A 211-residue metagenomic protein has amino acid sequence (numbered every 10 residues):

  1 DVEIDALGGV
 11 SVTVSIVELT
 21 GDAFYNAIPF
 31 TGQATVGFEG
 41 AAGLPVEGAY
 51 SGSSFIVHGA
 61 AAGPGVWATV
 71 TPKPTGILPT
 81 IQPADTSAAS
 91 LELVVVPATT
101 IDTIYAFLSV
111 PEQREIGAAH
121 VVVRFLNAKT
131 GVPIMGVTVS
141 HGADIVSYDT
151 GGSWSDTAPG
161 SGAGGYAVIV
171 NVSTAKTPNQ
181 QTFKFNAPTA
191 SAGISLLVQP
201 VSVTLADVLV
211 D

Functional and structural regions predicted by a protein language model:
D1-T13, V17, L91-H120: Beta-strand-rich domain onsets/edges
V10-V12, L19-A42, A119, A128-S153: Short, ordered, surface-exposed loop/turn motifs in non-cytosolic proteins
V12, R114-V139, F185-V210: Primarily extracytoplasmic/secreted proteins and surface-exposed domains characterized by disulfide-bonded cysteine
V12-P83: N-terminal accessory/assembly segment that mediates macromolecular interactions
V36, H120-V121, G136, G142 (+2 more regions): Glycan-recognition surfaces in beta-rich domains, encompassing non-catalytic CBMs and lectin-like receptor-binding
G40-A49, I77-T80, V132, I145-D149 (+1 more regions): Surface-exposed loop/edge segments in extracytoplasmic proteins
S51-W67, D156-T182, L197-P200: Short Pro-Gly-centered beta-turn/loop motif in secreted/extracellular proteins
G63-V94, T182-V201: A short, solvent-exposed loop/turn motif at the edges and junctions of modular extracellular/periplasmic domains
